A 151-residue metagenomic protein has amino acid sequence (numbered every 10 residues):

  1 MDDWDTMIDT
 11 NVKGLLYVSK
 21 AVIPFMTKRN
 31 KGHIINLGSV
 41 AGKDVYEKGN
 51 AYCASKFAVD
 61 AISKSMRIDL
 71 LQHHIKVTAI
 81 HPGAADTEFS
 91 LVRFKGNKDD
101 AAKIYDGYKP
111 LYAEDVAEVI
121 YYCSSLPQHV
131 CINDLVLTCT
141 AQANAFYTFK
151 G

Functional and structural regions predicted by a protein language model:
D2-D5: Substrate-binding pocket helix/loop in short-chain dehydrogenase/reductase
S19, S55: Active-site helix of classical SDR
A21, D44, S65-I75: Active-site-adjacent segment of SDR/Rossmann-fold oxidoreductases
A21-N30: A short helix-coil junction within the Rossmann-fold of NAD(P)-dependent oxidoreductases
S39: Residue(s) in the substrate-gating loop at a strand-loop-helix junction that position the organic substrate next
D44-N50: Active-site loop immediately N-terminal to the catalytic Tyr-X3-Lys motif of short-chain dehydrogenase/reductase
A79-I80, T87, D99-A145: C-terminal helical subdomain
